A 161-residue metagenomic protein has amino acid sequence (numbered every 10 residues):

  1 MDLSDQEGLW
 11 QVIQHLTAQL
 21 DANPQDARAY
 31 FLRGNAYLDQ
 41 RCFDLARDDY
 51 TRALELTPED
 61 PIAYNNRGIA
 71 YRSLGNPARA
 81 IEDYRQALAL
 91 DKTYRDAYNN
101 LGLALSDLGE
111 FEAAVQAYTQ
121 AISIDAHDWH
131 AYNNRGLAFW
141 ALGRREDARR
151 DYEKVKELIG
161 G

Functional and structural regions predicted by a protein language model:
M1-A36: N-terminal segments that cap or nucleate solenoid repeat domains
D5-A18, Q40-R52, L74-Q86, L108-Q120 (+1 more regions): Structural signature of tandem alpha-helical TPR/SEL1-like repeats, specifically the intra-repeat loop/turn
R28-D39, I62-S73, D96-D107, H130-A138: Conserved alpha-helical positions within TPR/SEL1-like repeat arrays
F31-L32, L45, D49, A53 (+3 more regions): Hydrophobic alpha-helical segments
W129, N133-G161: TPR/TPR-like (Sel1-like) alpha-helical repeat modules
